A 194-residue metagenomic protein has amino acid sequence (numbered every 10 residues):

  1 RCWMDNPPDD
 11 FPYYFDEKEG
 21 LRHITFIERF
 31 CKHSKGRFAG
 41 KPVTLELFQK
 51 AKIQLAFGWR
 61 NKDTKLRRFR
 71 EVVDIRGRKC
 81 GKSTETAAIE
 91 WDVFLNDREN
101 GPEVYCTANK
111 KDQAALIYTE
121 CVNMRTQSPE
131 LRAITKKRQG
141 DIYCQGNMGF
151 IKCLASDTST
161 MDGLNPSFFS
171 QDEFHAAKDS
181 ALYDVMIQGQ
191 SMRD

Functional and structural regions predicted by a protein language model:
R1-D194: Phosphate/NTP-binding elements of NTP-utilizing enzymes
